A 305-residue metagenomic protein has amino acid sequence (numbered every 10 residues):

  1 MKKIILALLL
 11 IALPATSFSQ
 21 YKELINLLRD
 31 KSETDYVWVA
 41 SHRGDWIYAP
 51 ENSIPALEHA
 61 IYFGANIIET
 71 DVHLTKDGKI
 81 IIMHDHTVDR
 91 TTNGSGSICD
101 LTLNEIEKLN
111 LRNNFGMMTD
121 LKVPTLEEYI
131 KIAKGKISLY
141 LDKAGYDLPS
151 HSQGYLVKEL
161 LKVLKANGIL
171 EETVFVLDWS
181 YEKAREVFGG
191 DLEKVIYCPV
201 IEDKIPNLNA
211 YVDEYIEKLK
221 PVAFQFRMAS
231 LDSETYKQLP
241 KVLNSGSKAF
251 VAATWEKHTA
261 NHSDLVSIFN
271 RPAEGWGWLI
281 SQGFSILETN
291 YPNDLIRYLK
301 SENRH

Functional and structural regions predicted by a protein language model:
M1-E23: Bacterial Sec-dependent N-terminal signal peptides
S19-H305: Phosphate-group recognition and catalysis centered on beta-loop-alpha active-site segments
